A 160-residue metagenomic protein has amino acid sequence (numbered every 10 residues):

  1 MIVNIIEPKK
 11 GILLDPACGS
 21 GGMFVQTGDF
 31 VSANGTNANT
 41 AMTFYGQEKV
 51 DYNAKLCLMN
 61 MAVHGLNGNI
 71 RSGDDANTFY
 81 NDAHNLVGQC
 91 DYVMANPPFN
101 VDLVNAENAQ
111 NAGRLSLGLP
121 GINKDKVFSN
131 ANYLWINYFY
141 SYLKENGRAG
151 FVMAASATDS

Functional and structural regions predicted by a protein language model:
M1-A95, N100-N111, M153-S156: Conserved S-adenosyl-L-methionine
P16-G19, T43, L115-G118, K144-G147: Generic detector of intrinsically disordered, low-complexity, polar/charged segments
A54, D125-S160: Conserved Class I SAM-dependent methyltransferase catalytic core
N100-D125, A131-W135, Y142: Phosphate-sensing "switch" segment of ASCE/P-loop ATPases
